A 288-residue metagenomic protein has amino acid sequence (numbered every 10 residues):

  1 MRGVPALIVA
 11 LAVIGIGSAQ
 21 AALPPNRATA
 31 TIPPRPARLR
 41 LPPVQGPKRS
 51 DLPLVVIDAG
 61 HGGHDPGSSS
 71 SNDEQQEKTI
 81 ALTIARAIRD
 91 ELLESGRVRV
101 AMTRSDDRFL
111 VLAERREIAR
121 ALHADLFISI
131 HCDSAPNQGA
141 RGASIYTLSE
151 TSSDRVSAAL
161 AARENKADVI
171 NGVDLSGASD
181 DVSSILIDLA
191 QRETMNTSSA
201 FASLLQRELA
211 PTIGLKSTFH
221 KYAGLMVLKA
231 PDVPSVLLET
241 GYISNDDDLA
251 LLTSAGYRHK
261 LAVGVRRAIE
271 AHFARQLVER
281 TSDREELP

Functional and structural regions predicted by a protein language model:
M1-P288: Catalytic-site microenvironment of enzymes that process N-acetyl-hexosamine-containing cell-wall polysaccharides
